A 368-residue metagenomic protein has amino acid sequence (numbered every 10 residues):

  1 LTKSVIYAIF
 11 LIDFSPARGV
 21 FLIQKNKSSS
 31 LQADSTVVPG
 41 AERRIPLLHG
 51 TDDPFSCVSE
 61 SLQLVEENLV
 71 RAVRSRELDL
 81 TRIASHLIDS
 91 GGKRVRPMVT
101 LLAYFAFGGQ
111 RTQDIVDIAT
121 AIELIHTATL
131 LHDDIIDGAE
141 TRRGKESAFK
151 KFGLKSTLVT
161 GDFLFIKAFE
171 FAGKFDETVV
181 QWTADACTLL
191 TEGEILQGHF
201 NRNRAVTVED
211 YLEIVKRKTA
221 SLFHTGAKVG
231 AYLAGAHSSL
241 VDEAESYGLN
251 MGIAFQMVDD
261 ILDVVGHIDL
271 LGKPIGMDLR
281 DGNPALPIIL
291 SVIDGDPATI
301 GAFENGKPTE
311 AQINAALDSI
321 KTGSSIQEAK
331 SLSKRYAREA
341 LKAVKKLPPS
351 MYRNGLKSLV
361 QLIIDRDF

Functional and structural regions predicted by a protein language model:
T2-F368: All-alpha prenyltransferase/terpene-synthase fold signal
